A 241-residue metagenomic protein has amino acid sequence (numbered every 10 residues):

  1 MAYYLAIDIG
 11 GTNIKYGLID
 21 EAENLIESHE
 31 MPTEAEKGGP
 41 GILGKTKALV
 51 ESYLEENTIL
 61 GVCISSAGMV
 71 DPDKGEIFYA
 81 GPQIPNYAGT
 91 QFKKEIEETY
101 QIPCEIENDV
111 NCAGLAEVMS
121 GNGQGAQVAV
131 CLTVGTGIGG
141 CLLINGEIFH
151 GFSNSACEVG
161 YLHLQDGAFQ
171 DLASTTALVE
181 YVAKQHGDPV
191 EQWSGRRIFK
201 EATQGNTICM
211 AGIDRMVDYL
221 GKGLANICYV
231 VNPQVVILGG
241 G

Functional and structural regions predicted by a protein language model:
M1-G61, D71-E76, I96-C104, A116-V128 (+2 more regions): ATP-binding/phosphotransfer module of carbohydrate and carboxylate kinases, centering on a glycine-rich
D8, C63-A67, C131-G137, C141 (+1 more regions): Short beta-strand segments
I14-L18, I138-L143: Short beta-strand scaffold segments in enzyme catalytic cores
D20, S66, I144-N145: A cytosolic small-molecule/anion-sensing beta-strand core signal
T33-E34, P85, A156-E158: A short acidic/small-residue loop/turn micro-motif
G68-P72, C112-G114, G139: Short, active-site-adjacent cap segments at secondary-structure transitions
E76-G89: A charged helix-plus-loop insertion that forms the helical arch/lid used to bind and gate nucleic-acid substrates
I106-V110: Short loop/edge segments at beta-strand edges and connector loops that shape dinucleotide/nucleotide cofactor-binding
